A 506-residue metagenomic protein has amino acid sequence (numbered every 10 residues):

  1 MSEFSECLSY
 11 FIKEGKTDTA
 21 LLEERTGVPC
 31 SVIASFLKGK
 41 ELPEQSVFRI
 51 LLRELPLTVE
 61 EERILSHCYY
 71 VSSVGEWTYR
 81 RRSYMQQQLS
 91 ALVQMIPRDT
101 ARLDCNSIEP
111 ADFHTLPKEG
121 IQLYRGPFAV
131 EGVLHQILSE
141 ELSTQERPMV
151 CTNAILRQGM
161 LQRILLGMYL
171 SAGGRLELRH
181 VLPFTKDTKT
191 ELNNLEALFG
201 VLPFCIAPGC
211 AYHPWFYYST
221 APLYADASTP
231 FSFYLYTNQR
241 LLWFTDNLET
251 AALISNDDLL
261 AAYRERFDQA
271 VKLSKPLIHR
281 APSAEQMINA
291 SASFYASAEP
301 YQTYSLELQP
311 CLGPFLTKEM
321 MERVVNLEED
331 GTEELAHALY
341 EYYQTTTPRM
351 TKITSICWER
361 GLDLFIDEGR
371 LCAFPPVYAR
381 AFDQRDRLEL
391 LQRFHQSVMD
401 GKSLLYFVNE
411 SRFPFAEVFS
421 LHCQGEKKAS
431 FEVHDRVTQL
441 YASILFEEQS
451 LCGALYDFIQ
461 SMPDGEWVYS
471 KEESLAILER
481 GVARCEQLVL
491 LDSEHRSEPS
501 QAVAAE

Functional and structural regions predicted by a protein language model:
M1-L21: A short, Lys/Arg-rich alpha-helix, primarily the initiator
L8, L22-E23, I33-F36: Conserved hydrophobic/aromatic packing and binding residues within compact polymer-binding modules
E14, R25, E54: Residues within the alpha-helical elements of helix-turn-helix
L21, V32, E61-I64: Residues in the helix-turn-helix
G27-P43, I50-R53, H67-C68: Recognition helix of helix-turn-helix/homeodomain-like DNA-binding domains that insert into the DNA major groove
S46-E109: Short amphipathic recognition helices of helix-turn-helix/homeodomain-type DNA-binding modules
K118-E486: Hydrophobic protein-protein interaction segments
R480-L490, E494-E506: Non-catalytic regulatory/interaction regions at protein termini and inter-domain linkers
